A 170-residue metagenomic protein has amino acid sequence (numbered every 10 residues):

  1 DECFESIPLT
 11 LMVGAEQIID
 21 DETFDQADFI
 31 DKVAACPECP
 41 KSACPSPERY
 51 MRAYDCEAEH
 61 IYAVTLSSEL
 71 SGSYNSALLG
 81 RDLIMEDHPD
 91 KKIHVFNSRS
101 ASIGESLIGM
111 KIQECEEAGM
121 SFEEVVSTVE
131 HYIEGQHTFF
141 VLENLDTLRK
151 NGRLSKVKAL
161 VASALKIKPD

Functional and structural regions predicted by a protein language model:
D1-E16, E69-S73, A77-D82, K91-H94 (+1 more regions): Mixed-charge interfacial surface used for oligomerization/domain docking and macromolecular partner engagement
D1-R49: N-terminal glycine-rich anion-binding loop in soluble enzyme alpha/beta folds
A27, D31-A34, R52-C56, D82 (+1 more regions): Replace "anionic and nucleotidyl ligands
F29-K32, A58-H60, P89-K92, Q136-F139: A short alpha-helix capping/helix-coil boundary motif
K41, A63, V95: Short catalytic-loop micro-motif centered on adjacent basic/acidic residues
P45-I61, T65-R81, M85-D87: Active-site cofactor/cluster-binding pocket
